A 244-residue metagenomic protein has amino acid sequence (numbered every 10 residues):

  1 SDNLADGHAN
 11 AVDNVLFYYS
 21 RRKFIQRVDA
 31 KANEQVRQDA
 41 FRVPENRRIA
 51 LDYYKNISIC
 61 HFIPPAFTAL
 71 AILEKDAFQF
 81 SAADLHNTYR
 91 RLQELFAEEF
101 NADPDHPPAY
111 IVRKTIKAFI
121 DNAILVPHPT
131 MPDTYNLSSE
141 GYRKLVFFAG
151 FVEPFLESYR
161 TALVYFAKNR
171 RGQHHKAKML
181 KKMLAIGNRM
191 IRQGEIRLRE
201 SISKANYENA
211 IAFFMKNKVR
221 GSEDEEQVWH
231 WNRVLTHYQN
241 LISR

Functional and structural regions predicted by a protein language model:
S1-R244: Membrane-interfacial terminal anchoring regions of lipid-handling membrane enzymes
